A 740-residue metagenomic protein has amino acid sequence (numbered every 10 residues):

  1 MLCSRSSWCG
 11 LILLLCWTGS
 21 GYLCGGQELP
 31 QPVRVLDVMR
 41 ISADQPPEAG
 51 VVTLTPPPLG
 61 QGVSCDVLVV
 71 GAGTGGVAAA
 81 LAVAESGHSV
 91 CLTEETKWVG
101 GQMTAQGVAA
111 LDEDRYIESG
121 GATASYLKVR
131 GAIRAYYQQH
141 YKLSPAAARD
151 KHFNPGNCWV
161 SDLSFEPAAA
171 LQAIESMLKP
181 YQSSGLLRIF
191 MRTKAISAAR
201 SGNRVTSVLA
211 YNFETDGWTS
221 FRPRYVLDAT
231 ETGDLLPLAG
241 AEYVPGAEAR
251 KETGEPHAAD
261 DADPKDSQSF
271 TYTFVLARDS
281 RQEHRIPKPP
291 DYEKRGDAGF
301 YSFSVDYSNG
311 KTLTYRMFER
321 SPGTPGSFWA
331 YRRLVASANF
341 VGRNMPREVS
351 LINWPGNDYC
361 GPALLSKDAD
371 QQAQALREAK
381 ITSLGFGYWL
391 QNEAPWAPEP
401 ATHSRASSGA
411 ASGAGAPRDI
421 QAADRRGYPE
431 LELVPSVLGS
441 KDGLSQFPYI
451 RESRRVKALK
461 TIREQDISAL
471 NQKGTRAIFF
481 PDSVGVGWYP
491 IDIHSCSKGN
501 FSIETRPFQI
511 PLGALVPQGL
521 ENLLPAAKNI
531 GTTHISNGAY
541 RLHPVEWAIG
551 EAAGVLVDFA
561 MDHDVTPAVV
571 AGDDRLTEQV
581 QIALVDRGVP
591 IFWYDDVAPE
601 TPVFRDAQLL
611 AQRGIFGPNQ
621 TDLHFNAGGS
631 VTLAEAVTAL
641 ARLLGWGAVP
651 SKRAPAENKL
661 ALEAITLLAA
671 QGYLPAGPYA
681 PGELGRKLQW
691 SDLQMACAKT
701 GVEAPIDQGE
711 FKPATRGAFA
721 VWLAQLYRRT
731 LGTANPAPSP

Functional and structural regions predicted by a protein language model:
M1-G10: Bacterial N-terminal signal peptides that target proteins for export
C9-G21: Bacterial N-terminal signal peptides
L23-G26: Boundary at the C-terminal end of the N-terminal hydrophobic targeting segment
L29-E48, P58, Q102, F190-A195 (+3 more regions): Flavin (FAD/FMN)-binding glycine-rich loop and adjacent Rossmann-like elements that form
P32-V38, H88-S89, E94-T193, S197 (+1 more regions): Conserved N-terminal/central alpha/beta ligand/cofactor-binding core
L59-G73: Beta1/beta-strand and adjacent pyrophosphate-binding region of the FAD-binding site in flavoprotein oxidoreductases
T74-G75, A84-L127, R134, N212-F221 (+2 more regions): Mature catalytic domains of secreted/periplasmic carbohydrate-active enzymes
L576-P740: N-terminal propeptides
